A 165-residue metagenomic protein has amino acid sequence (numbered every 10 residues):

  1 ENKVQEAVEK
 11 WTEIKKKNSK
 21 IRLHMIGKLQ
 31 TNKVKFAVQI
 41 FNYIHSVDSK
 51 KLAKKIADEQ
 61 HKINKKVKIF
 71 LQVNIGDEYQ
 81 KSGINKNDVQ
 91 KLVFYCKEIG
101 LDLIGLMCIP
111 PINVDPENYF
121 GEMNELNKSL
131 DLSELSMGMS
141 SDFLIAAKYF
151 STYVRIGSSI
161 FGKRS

Functional and structural regions predicted by a protein language model:
E1-S133, M139-S141, A147-Y149: Conserved alpha/beta-domain cores
G138, S158: Short Ser/Thr-rich beta->loop micro-motif in glycosyltransferases that lines and helps position the nucleotide-sugar
F150-T152, G157: Active-site-proximal glycine-rich helix-loop-beta segment
I160-S165: Expand to "…catalyze enediolate/carbanion chemistry for C-C bond making/breaking, isomerization, decarboxylation
